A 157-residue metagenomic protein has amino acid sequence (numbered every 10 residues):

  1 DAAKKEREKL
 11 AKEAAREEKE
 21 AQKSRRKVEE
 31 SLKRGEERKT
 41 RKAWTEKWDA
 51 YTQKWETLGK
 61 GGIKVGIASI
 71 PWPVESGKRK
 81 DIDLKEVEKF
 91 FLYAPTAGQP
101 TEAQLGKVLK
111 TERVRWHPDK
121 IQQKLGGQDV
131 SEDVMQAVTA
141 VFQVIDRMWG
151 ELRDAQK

Functional and structural regions predicted by a protein language model:
D1-A103, M135-K157: Short "pre-J" leader segments immediately N-terminal to J/J-like domains in DnaJ-family and J-like proteins
K107-D129: The canonical J-domain HPD catalytic loop and its flanking helix-turn segment that engages Hsp70 and stimulates ATP
